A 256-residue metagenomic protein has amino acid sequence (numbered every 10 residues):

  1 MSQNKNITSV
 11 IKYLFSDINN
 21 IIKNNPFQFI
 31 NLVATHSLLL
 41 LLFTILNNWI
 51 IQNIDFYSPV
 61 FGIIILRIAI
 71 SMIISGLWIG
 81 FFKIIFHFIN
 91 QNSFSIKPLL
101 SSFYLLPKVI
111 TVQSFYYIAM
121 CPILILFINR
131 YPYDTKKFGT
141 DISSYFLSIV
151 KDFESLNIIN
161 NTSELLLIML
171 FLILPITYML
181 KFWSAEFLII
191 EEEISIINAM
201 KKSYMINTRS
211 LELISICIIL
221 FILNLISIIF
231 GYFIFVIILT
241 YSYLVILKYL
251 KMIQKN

Functional and structural regions predicted by a protein language model:
M1-N256: Hydrophobic alpha-helical membrane segments
